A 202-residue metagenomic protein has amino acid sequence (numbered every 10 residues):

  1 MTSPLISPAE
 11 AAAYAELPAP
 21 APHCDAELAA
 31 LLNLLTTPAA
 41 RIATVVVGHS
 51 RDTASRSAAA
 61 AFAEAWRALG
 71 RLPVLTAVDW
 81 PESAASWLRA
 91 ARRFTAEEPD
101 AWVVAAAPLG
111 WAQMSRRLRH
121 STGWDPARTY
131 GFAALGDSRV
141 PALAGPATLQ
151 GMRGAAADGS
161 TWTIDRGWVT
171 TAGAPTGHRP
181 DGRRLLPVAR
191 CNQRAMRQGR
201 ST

Functional and structural regions predicted by a protein language model:
M1-N33, L143-D158: Short beta-strand elements at the ligand-binding edges of bilobed clamshell
P4, E10-L17, I42-A43, V78 (+2 more regions): Intrinsically disordered, low-complexity proline-rich regions
I6-A9, P73-V74, D165: Acidic, serine/threonine- and proline/glycine-rich low-complexity repeats
Y14-V78: An alpha-beta-alpha
S55-S160: Extracellular/periplasmic bilobed ligand-binding domains
G151-T202: Extracellular/periplasmic ligand-binding modules, especially the Venus flytrap/periplasmic-binding
